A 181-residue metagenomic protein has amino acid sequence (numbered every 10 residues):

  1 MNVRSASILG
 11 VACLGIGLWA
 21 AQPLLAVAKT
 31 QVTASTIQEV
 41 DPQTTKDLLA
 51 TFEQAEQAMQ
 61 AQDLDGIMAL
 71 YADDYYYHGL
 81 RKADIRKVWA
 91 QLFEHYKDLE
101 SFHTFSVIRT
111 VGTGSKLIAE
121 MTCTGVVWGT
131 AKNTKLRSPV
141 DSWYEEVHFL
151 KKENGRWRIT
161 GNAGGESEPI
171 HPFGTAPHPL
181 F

Functional and structural regions predicted by a protein language model:
M1-S5: Positively charged n-region of N-terminal signal peptides that target proteins for export
G10-A20: Bacterial N-terminal signal peptides
L24-L70, Q91, S106-V107: Short, low-complexity N-terminal intrinsically disordered segments enriched in polar/charged residues
L64-A83: Short, solvent-exposed secondary-structure junction/capping segments
D74-Y76, G125-W128, E166-E168: Solvent-exposed loop/turn segments at secondary-structure junctions within structured extracellular/periplasmic domains
A90-W143: Surface-exposed, charged secondary-structure patches
R137-G155: A short, surface-exposed beta-strand/turn
K151-F181: Low-complexity, intrinsically disordered terminal/linker segments enriched in charged and Gly/Pro repeats
